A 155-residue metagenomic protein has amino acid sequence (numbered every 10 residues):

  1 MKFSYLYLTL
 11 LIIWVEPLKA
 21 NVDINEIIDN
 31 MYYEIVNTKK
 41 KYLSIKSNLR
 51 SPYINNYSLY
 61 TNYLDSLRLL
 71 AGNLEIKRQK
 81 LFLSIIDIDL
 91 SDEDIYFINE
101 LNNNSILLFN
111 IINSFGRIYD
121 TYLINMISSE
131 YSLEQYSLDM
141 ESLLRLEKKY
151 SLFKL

Functional and structural regions predicted by a protein language model:
M1-V22: Classical Sec-dependent N-terminal signal peptides that target proteins to the secretory pathway
Y5-L6, L10, I45, L49 (+2 more regions): Extended non-catalytic scaffold regions that mediate assembly and binding in large macromolecular machines
D23-Y33, T61-R68, I98: Short, charge/polar-rich alpha-helical segments
I24-Y53, N104-L155: C-terminal amphipathic alpha-helix
K40-Q79: N-terminal, post-signal-peptide region of Sec/Tat-exported proteins
L64-E130: Long, amphipathic, charge-rich alpha-helical segments that form helical bundles/coiled-coils
